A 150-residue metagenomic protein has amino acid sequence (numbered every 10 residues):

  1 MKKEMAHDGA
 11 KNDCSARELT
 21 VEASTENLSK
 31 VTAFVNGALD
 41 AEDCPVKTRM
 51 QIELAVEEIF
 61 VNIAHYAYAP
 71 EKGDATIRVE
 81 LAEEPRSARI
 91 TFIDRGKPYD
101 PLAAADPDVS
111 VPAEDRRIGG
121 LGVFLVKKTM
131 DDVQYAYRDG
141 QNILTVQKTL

Functional and structural regions predicted by a protein language model:
K2-E18, A64-L150: Conserved beta-strand-loop-beta-strand hairpin that lines the nucleotide-binding pocket of ATP/GTP-utilizing enzymes
E18-K30: STAS-typified acidic loop motif
T25-L28, P45, R49, E53 (+2 more regions): Short, structured helix-loop boundary elements
K30, Q51-L54, S87, K128: Alpha-helical macromolecular-interaction surfaces
A33-E57, D115-R117: Conserved short strand/loop->alpha-helix "switch" segment adjacent to the catalytic nucleotide/phosphoryl-transfer site
F34-A38, N62, D132: Solvent-exposed, charged/polar functional surfaces in cytosolic regulatory/catalytic domains
E57, V61, H65: Short alpha-helix lining the ATP-binding pocket of the histidine-kinase-like ATPase
